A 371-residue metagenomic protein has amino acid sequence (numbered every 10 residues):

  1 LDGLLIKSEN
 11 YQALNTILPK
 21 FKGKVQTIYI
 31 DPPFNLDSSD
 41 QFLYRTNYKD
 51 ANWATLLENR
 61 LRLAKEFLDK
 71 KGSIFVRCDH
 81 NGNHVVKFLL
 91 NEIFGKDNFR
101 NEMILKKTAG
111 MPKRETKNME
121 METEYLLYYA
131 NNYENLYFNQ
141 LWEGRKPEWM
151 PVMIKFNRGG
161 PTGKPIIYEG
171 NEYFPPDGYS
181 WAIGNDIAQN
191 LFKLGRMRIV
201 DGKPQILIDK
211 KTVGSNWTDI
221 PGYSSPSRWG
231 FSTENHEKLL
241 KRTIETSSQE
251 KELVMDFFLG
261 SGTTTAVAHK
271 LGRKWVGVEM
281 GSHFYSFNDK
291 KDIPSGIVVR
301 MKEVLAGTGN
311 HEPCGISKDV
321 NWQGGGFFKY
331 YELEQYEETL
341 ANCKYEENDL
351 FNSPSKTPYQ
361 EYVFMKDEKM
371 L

Functional and structural regions predicted by a protein language model:
L1-D2, D40-R45, D219-W229: Short glycine/proline-rich turn/loop motifs
L1-S8, Q12, T16, N52 (+1 more regions): Asp/Glu-centered strand-loop micro-motifs enriched in Gly/Pro and often flanked by an aromatic residue
D2-G3, Y11, L18-K22, Q26 (+9 more regions): Accessory, often C-terminal, charged low-complexity segments
L5, S73-R77: Short catalytic-loop micro-motif centered on adjacent basic/acidic residues
G23-S39, L90, V254-H269: Conserved proline-anchored active-site loop of SAM-dependent methyltransferases that bridges a beta-strand
Q26, P33-L56, R60, D69-K71 (+1 more regions): Mobile active-site "lid"/loop adjacent to the S-adenosyl-L-methionine
G72-S73, L253: Short glycine-centered segments of the SAM/dcSAM-binding site in methyltransferase folds
P226-L239: Conserved SAM-binding loop and adjacent beta-strand
